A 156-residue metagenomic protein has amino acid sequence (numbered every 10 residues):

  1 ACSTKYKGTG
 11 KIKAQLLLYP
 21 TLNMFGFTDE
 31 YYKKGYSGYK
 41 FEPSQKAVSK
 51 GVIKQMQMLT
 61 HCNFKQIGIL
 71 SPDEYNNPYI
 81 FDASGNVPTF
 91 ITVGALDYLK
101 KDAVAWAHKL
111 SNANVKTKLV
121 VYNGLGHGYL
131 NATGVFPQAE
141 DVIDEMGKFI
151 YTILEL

Functional and structural regions predicted by a protein language model:
A1-L156: Alpha/beta-hydrolase superfamily serine-hydrolase fold, recognizing
